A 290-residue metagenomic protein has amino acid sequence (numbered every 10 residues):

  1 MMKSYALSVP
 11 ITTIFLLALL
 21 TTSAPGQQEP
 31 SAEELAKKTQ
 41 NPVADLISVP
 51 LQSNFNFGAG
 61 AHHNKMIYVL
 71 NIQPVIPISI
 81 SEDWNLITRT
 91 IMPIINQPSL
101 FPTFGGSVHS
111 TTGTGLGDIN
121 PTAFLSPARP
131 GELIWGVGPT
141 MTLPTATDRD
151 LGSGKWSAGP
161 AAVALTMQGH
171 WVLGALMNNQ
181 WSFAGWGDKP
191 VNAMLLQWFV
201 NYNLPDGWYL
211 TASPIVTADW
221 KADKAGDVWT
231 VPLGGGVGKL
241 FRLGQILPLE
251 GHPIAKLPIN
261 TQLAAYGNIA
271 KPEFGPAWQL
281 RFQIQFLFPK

Functional and structural regions predicted by a protein language model:
M1-A32, K290: Cleavable N-terminal export/targeting peptides
G26-G185, K189-K290: Transmembrane beta-barrel domains of Gram-negative outer membranes and organellar outer membranes
